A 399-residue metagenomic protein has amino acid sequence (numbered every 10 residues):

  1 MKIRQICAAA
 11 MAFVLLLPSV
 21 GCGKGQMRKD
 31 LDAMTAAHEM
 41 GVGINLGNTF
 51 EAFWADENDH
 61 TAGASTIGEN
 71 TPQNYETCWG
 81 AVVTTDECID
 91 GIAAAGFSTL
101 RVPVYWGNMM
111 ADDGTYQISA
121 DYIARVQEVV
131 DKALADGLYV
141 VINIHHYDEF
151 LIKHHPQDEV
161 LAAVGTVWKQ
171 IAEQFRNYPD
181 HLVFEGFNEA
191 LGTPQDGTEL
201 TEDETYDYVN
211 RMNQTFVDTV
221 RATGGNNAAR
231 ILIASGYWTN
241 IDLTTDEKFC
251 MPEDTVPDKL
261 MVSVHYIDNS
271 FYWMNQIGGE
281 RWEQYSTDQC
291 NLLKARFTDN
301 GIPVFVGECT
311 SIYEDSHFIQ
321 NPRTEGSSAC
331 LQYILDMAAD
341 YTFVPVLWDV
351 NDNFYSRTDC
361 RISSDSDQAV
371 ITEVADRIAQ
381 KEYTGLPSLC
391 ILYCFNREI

Functional and structural regions predicted by a protein language model:
M1-A10: Bacterial N-terminal signal peptides that target proteins for export
P18-G21: C-terminal motif of bacterial Sec signal peptides marking the signal peptidase cleavage site
K24-T99: N-terminal carbohydrate-binding accessory modules
W79-T99, Q117-I144, K153-G186, V209-R221: An active-site-proximal structural segment forming one wall of the substrate-binding cleft that immediately precedes
W106-A124, H146-A162, G192-T201, Q276-I277 (+2 more regions): Surface-exposed, active-site-proximal loop segments in enzymatic domains
A162-G278, N291-I312, D340-F343: Active-site region of glycoside hydrolase catalytic domains
T287-C290, K294-E373, L386: Substrate-binding cleft of secreted/luminal carbohydrate-active enzymes
